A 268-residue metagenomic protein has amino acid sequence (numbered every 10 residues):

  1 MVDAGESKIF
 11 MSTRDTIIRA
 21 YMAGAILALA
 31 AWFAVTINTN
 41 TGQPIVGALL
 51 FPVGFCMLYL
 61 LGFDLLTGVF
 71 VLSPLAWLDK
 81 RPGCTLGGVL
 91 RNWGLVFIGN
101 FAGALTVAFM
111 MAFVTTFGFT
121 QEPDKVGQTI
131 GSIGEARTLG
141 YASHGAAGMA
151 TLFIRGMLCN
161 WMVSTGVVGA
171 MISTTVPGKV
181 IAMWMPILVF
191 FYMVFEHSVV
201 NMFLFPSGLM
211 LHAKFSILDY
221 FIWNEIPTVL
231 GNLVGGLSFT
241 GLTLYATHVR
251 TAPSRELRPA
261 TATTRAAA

Functional and structural regions predicted by a protein language model:
M1-A268: Alpha-helical transmembrane segments and their helix-helix packing motifs
